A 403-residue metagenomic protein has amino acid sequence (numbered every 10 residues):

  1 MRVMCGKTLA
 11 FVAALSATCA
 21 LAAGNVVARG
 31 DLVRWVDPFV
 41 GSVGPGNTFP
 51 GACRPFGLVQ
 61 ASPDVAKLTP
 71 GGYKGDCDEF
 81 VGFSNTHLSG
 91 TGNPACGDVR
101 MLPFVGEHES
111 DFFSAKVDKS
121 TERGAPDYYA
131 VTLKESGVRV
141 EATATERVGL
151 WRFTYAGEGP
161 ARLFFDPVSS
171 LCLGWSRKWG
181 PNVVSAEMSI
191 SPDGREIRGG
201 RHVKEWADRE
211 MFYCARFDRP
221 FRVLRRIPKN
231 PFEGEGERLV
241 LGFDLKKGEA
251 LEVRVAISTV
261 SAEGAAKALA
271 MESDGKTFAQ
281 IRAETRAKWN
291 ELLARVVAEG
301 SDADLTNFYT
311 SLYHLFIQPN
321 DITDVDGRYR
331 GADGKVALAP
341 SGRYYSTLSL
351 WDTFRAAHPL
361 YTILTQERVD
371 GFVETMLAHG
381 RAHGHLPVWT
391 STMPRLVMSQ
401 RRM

Functional and structural regions predicted by a protein language model:
M1-V12: Bacterial N-terminal signal peptides that target proteins for export
A10-A20: Bacterial N-terminal signal peptides
G24-H358, T362-M403: Accessory carbohydrate-recognition regions in carbohydrate-active enzymes
